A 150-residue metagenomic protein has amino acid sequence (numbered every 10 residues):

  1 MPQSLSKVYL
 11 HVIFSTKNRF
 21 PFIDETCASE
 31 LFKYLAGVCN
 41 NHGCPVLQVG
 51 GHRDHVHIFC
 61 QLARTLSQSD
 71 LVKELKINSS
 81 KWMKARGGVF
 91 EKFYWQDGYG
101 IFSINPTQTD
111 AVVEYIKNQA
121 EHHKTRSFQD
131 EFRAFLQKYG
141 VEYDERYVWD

Functional and structural regions predicted by a protein language model:
M1-D150: Basic nucleic-acid-binding interfaces
